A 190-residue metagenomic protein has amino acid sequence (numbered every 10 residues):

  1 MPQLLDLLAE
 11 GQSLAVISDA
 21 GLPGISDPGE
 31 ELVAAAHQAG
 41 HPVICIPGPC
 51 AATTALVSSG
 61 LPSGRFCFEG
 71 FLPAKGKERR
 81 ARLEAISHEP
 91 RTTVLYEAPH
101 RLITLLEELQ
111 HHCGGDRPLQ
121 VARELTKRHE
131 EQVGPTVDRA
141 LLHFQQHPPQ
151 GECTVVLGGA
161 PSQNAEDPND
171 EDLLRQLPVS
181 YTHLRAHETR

Functional and structural regions predicted by a protein language model:
M1-I46, T53, V179: Class I S-adenosyl-L-methionine
S13, R91-T92, T189: Generic structural signal for secondary-structure transition and capping sites
V43, C50-Y181: Beta-strand/loop-alpha-helix module characteristic of Rossmann-like adenine-cofactor folds
T182-T189: Conserved small/polar residues in nucleotide/adenosyl-binding loops
